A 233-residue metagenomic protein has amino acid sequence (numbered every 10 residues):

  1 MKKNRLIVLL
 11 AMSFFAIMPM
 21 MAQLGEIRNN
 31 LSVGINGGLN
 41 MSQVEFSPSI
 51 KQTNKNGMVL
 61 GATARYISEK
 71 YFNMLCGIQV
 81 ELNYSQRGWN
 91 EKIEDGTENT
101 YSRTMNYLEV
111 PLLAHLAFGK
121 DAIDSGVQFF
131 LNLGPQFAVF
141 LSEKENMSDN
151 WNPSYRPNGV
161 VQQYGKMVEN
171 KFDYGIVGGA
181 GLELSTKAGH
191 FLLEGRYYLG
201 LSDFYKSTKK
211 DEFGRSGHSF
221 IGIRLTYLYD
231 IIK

Functional and structural regions predicted by a protein language model:
M1-R28, N36, L225-K233: Bacterial Sec-dependent N-terminal signal peptides
Q23-N30, E69-C76, G119-Q128, S185-H190 (+1 more regions): Short loop/turn motifs that connect adjacent beta-strands in outer-membrane beta-barrel proteins
Q23-R65, D230-K233: Short glycine/proline- and aromatic-enriched beta-strand/turn motifs that initiate or cap beta-hairpins
R28, R87, D173, G178-K233: Predominantly the C-terminal beta-signal and adjacent terminal strand-loop region of outer-membrane beta-barrel
N29-L31, N54-M58, T104-V110, V127 (+2 more regions): Residues that define the transmembrane beta-barrel architecture of outer-membrane proteins
I35-L39, L60-Y66, L82-Y84, V110-F118 (+4 more regions): Residues on the lipid-exposed face of transmembrane beta-strands in outer-membrane beta-barrel proteins
S42-P48, R87-I93, F140-N146, S202-K206: Outer-membrane beta-barrel proteins
E45-K51, D95-S102, Q163-V168, T208-F213: Extracellular loop and loop/strand-boundary signature of outer-membrane beta-barrel proteins
